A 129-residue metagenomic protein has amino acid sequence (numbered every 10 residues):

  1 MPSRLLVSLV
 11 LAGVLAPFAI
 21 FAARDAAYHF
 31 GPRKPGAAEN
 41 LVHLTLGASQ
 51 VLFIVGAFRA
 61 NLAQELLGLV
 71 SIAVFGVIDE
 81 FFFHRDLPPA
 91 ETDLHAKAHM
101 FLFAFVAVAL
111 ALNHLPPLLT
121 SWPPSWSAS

Functional and structural regions predicted by a protein language model:
M1-G13, V51-L67, F105-A128: Helix-coil boundary and interhelical linker segments in multi-pass alpha-helical membrane proteins
L9-H29: N-terminal signal-anchor/start-transfer transmembrane helix
A22-K34, V77-P89: C-terminal ends of transmembrane helices
A26-A48: Interfacial loop at the N-terminal end of multi-pass membrane proteins
P35-E39, P88-K97: Non-cytosolic membrane-interface motifs at loop->transmembrane helix junctions
V42-V55, A98-V106: Core segments of transmembrane alpha-helices that mediate helix-helix packing or line hydrophobic substrate/ligand
L67-F81, A98-A107: Hydrophobic alpha-helical membrane segments
E91-A109, A128-S129: Alpha-helical membrane-associated segments of multi-pass integral membrane proteins
